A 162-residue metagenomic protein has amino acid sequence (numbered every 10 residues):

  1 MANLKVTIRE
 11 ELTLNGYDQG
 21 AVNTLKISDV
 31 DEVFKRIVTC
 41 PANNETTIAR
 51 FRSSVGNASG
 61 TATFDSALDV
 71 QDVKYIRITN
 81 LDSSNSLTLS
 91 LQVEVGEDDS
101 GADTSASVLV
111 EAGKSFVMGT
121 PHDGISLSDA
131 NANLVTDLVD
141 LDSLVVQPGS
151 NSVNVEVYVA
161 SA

Functional and structural regions predicted by a protein language model:
M1-A162: Surface-exposed, low-hydrophobicity beta-strand/loop segments enriched in small/polar/acidic residues
